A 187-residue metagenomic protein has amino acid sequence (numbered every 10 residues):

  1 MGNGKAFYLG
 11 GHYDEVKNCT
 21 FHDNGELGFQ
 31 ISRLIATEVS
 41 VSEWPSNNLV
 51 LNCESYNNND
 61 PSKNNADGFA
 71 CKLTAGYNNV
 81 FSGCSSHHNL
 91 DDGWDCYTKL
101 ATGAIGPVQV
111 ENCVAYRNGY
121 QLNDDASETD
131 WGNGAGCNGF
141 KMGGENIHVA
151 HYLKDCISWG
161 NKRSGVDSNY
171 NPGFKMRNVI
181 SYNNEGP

Functional and structural regions predicted by a protein language model:
M1, V16, T20-H22, E26 (+16 more regions): Beta-rich extracellular carbohydrate-active architectures
G2-Y8, D23-P45, N58-T74, H88-T102 (+3 more regions): Extracellular beta-strand/beta-solenoid scaffold signature
H12-E15, L34-A36, S46, Y77-N78 (+4 more regions): Short "repeat-start/strand-capping" segments in structured domains, especially the N-termini of parallel beta-helix
